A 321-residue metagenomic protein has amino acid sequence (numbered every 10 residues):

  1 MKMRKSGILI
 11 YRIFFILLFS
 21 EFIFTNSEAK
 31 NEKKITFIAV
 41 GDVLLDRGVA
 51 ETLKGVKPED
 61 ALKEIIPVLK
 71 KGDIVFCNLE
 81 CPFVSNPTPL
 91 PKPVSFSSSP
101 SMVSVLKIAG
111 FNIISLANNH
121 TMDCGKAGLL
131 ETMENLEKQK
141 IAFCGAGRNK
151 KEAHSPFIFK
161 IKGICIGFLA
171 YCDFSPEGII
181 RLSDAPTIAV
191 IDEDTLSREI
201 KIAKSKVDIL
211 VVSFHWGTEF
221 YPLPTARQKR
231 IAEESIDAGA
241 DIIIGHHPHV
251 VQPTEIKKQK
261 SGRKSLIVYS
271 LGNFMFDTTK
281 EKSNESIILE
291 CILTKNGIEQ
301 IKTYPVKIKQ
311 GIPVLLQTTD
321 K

Functional and structural regions predicted by a protein language model:
K2-F14: Bacterial N-terminal signal peptides that target proteins for export
K2-K5, E21, N26-E28: Intrinsically disordered, low-complexity polyampholyte segments enriched for Lys and acidic residues
R12-F22: Bacterial N-terminal signal peptides
F24-K321: Acidic, metal/ion-coordinating pockets
